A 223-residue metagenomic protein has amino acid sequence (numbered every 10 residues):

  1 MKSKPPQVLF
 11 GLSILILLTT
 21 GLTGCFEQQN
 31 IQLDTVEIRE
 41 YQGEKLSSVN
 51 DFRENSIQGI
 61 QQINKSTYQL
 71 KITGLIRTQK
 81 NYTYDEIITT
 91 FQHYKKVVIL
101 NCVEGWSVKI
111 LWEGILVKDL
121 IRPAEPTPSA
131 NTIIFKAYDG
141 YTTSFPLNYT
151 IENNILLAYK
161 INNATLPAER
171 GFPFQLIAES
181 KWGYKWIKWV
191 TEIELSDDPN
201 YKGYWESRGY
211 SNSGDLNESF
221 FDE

Functional and structural regions predicted by a protein language model:
M1-N30: Secretory targeting signatures
K2, Y82-L100, A130, Y210-S219: Well-ordered, non-transmembrane segments within structured domains
G24-L70, P123-E223: Extended, aromatic/histidine-rich regions of cofactor-dependent oxidoreductases associated with respiratory
Q61-L111: A glycine-rich, hydrophobic loop/mini-helix early in the fold
R77, V108, V117, F174 (+1 more regions): Short, flexible micro-motifs
T83-D85, K118, K160: Short acidic (Asp/Glu) patches
Y94-F145: Mid-length scaffold segments of soluble, non-membrane domains
